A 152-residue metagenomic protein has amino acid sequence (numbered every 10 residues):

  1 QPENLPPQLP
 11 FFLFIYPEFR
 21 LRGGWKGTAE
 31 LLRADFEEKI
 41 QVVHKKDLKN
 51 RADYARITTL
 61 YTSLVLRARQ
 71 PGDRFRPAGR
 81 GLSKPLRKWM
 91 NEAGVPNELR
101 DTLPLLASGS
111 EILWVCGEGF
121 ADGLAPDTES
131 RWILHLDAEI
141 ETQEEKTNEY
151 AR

Functional and structural regions predicted by a protein language model:
Q1-R152: AMP-forming adenylation/ATP pyrophosphatase catalytic core
